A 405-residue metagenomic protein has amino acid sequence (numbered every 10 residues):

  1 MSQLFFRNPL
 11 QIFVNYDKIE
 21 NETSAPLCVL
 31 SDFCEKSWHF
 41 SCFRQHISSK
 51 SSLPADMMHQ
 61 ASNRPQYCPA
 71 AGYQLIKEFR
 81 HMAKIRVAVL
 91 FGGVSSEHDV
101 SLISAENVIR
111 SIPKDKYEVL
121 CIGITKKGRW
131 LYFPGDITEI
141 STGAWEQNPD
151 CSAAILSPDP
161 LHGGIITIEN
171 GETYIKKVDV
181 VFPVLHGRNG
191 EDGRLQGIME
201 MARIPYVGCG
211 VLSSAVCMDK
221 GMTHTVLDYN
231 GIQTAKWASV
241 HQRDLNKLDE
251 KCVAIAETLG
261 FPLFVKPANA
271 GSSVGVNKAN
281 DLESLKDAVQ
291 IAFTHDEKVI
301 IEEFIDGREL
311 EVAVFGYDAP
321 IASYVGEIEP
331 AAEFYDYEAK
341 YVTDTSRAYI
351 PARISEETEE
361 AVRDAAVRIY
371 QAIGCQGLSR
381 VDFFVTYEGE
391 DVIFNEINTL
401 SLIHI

Functional and structural regions predicted by a protein language model:
S2-Q3, P9-E20, S24-S37: Cationic, amphipathic, low-complexity segments that mediate targeting or membrane/lipid association
I12-V14, K18, E35, H39 (+4 more regions): Short, positively charged and aromatic/hydrophobic N-terminal segments
I19, C42, Y73, K77-V207 (+5 more regions): ATP-binding N-terminal substructure of ATP-dependent carboxylate-amine bond-forming enzymes
S101, A235-S239, L263-Q290, E309-E311: Glycine-rich phosphate-binding loop of ATP-grasp-fold ATP-dependent ligases
L227-D228, A256-V274, E297-D306, L310: ATP-grasp fold ATP-binding core
N280-D364, Y387-I393: Phosphate-binding site of ATP-dependent enzymes
I403-I405: Conserved small/polar residues in nucleotide/adenosyl-binding loops
